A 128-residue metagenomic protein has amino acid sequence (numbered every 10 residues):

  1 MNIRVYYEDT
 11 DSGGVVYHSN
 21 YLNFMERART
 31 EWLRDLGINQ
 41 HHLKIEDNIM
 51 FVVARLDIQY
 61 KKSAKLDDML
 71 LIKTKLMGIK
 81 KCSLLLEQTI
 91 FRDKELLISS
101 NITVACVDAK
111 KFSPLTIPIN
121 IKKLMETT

Functional and structural regions predicted by a protein language model:
M1, R34, K65-L66, M77-T128: HotDog/MaoC-like acyl-thioester-processing domains
M1-V53, A109-T128: Hot-dog-fold acyl-thioester-processing enzymes
N2-Y6, Q59, T103: Generic structural detector for well-ordered beta-strands
H41-H42, N48-M50, A64-M69, L86-E87: Short, positively charged
A54-M69, K75-K81: Active-site beta-strand->loop segment that positions catalytic residues and contacts the acyl thioester
